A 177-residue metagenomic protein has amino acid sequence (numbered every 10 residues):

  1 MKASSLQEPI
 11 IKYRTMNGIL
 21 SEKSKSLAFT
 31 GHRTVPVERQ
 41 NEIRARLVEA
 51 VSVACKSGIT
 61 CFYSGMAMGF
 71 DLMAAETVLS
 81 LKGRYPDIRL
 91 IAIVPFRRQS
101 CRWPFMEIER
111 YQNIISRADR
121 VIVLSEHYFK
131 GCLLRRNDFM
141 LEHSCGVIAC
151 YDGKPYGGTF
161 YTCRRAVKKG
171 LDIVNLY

Functional and structural regions predicted by a protein language model:
L6-Y177: Acidic/glycine-enriched connector segments
